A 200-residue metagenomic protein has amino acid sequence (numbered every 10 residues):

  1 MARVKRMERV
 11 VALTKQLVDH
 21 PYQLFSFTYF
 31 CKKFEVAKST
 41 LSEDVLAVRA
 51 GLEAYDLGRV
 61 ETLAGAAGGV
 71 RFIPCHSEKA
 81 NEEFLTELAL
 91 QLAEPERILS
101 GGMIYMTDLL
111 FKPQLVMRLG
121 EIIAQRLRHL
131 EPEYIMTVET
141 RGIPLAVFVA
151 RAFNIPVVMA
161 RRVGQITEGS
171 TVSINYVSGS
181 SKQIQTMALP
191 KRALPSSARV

Functional and structural regions predicted by a protein language model:
M1-K32: Extreme N-terminal segment that seeds HTH/winged-HTH DNA-binding domains in transcriptional regulators
E35-V36, I155: The short coil/loop that forms the "turn" connecting the two helices of the helix-turn-helix
S39-T40: Key DNA-contact positions within bacterial/archaeal DNA-binding proteins
D44, V48: Residues in the recognition helix of alpha-helical DNA-binding motifs
R49-D56: C-terminal flanking helix
G58-I73: Minor-groove-contacting beta-hairpin "wing" of winged helix-turn-helix DNA-binding domains
R71-E131, S197: Active-site-facing substrate-recognition patch
V158-V200: Short, glycine/charge-rich flexible loops or terminal/linker lids adjacent to PRPP-binding catalytic cores
